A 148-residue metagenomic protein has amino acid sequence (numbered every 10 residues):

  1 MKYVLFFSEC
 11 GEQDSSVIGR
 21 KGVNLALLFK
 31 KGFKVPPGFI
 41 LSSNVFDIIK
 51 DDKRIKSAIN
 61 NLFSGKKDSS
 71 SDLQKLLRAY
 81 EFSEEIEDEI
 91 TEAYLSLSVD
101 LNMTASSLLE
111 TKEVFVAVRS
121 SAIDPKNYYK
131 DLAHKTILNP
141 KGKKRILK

Functional and structural regions predicted by a protein language model:
M1-K148: N-terminal beta-alpha lobe that positions the nucleotide/phosphoryl donor in ATP/NTP-coupled carboxylate activation
